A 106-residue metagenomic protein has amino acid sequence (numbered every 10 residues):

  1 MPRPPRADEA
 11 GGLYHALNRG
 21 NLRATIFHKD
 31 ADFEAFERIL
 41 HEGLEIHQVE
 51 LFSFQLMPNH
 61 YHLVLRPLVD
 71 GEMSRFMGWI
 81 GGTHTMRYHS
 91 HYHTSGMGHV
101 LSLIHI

Functional and structural regions predicted by a protein language model:
P2-L13, L17-P58, V64-G71, R75 (+1 more regions): An N-terminal domain-cap segment
Q48, S90-Y92: A short, aromatic/hydrophobic, helix- or strand-capping loop or linear motif that either lines the entrance/gate
G81-Y88: A common structural junction motif
H93-S102: A short alpha-helix capping/helix-loop junction motif
I104-I106: Conserved small/polar residues in nucleotide/adenosyl-binding loops
